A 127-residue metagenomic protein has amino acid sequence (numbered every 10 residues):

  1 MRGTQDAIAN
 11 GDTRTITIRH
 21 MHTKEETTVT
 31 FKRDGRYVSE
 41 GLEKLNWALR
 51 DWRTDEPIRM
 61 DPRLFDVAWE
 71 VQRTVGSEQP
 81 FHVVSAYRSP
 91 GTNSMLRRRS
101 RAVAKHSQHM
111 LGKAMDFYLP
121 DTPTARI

Functional and structural regions predicted by a protein language model:
M1-N10: N-terminal twin-arginine translocation
I8, R14-I127: Cell-envelope/glycan interface and biosynthesis
